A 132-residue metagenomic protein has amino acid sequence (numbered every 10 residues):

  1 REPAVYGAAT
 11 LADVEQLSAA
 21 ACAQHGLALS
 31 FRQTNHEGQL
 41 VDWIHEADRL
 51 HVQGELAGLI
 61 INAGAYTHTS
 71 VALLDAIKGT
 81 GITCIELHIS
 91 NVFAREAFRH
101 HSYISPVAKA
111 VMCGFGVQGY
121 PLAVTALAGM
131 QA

Functional and structural regions predicted by a protein language model:
A4-A23: Short catalytic helix/loop segments, enriched in acidic residues and glycine and frequently bearing histidine
S18, W43, L73: Aromatic/hydrophobic pocket-lining residues that form π-stacking "cages" and hydrophobic walls in ligand
A28-G38: Short beta->alpha junction loops
S30-F31, A94-A132: Short, glycine-/small-residue-rich phosphate/pyrophosphate-handling segment
Q39-N62: Short, electropositive alpha-helical surface patch
W43-A47, A76, A123: CheY-like receiver
A47-R49, K78-G79, H101-P106: Short, hinge-like loop/turn segments at secondary-structure boundaries
G54-R95: Mid-chain, well-packed structural core segment of small domains
